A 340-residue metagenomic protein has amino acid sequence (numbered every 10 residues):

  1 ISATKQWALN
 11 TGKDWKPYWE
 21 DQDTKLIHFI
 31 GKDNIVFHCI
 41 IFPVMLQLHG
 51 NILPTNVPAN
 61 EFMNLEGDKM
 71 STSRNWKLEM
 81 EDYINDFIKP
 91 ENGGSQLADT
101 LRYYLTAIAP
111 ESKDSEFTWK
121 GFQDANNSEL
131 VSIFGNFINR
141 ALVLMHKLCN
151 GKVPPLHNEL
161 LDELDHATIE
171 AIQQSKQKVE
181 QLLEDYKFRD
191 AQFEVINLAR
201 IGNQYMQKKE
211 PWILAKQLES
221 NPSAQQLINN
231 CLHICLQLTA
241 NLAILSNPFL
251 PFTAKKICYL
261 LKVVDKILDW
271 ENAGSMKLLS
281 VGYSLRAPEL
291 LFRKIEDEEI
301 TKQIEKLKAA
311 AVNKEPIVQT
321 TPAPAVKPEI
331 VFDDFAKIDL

Functional and structural regions predicted by a protein language model:
I1-A3, N34-V36, I40, S246-N247 (+1 more regions): Conserved phosphate/anionic-ligand binding catalytic regions in large, soluble enzymes, centered on
I1-K32: Active-site cores that bind ATP or allylic diphosphates and position pyrophosphate for catalysis
I1-L9, C39-H49: Short active-site loop/helix that positions an aromatic residue
Q6-P17, S112, I138-V179, A199 (+1 more regions): Conserved, charged catalytic cores of large soluble enzymes
A8-T11, G50-M63: Glycine-rich phosphate/pyrophosphate-binding loops and their adjacent beta-strand/loop elements at enzyme active sites
F29-N34, N92-Q96, F122-I133, L164-I172 (+3 more regions): Secondary-structure capping and boundary motifs in well-ordered enzyme cores
E61-L160, V263-L291, I295-E299: Catalytic adenosine-cofactor/nucleotide-binding cores of aminoacyl-tRNA synthetases and other
S115, Q181, Y186, I196-L340: Basic, alpha-helical terminal appendages of large translation-related enzymes
